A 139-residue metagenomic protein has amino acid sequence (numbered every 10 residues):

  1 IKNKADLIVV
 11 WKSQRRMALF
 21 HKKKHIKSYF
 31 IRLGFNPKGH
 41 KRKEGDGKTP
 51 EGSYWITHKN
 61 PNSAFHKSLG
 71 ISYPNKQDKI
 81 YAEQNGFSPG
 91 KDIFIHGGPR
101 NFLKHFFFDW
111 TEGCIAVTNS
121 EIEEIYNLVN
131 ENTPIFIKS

Functional and structural regions predicted by a protein language model:
I1-G39, K138-S139: Intrinsically disordered, low-complexity, Pro/Ser/Thr/Asn/Gly/Ala-rich spacer/linker segments adjacent to signal
I1-L7, L33-T57, K79-Y81, G98 (+2 more regions): N-terminal post-signal-peptidase region of extra-cytosolic proteins
K4, H25, P50, S63-F65 (+1 more regions): A short, polar/charged loop/turn motif at coil->beta-strand junctions and beta-hairpin connectors
D6-I8, R15, G45, K67 (+1 more regions): Residue-level detector of beta-strand structural context in well-folded domains
L7, S28-F30, S53, D92 (+1 more regions): Well-ordered beta-strand positions in beta-sheet-rich domains
V9, A18, W55, G70 (+1 more regions): Short, conserved beta-strand segments within well-ordered enzyme catalytic domains that often line or immediately flank
F20, K27-Y29, G39-K41, H66 (+2 more regions): Short acidic, gly/pro-rich beta-turn/loop elements at beta-sheet edges and active-site/ligand-binding grooves
H58-S139: Exported/periplasmic cell-wall-interacting domains
